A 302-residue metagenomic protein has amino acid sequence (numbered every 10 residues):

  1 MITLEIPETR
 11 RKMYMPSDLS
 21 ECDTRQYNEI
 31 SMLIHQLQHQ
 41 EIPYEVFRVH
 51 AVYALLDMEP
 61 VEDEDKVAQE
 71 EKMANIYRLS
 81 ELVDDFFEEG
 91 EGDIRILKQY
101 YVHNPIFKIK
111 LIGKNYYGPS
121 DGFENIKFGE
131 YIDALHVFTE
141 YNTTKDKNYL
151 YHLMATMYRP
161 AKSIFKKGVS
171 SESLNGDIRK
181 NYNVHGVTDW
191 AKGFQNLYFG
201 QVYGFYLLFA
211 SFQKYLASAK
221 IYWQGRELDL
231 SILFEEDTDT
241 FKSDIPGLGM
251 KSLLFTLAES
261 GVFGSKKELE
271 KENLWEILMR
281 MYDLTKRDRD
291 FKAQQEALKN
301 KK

Functional and structural regions predicted by a protein language model:
M1-K302: An amphipathic, hydrophobic-aromatic interaction surface with interspersed Lys/Arg that forms lipid/phosphate-bearing
